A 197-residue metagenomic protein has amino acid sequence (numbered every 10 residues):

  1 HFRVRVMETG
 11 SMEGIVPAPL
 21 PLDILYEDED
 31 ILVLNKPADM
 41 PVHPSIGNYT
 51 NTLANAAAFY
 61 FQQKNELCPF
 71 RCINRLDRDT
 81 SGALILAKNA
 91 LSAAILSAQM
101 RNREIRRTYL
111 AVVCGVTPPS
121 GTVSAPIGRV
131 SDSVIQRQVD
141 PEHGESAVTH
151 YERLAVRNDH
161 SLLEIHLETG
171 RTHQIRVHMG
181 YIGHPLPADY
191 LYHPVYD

Functional and structural regions predicted by a protein language model:
H1-S133: RNA pseudouridine synthases
E27, V116, L154-V156, D189: Residue-level recognition of beta-strand microenvironments
H43-P44, A87, R137-Q138, L163 (+1 more regions): Thr-Gly-centered strand-to-loop micro-motif
Y49-A57, N158-D197: Pseudouridine synthase
Q62, P118-P119, D132, A155-H160 (+2 more regions): Short, conserved beta-turn/loop elements at beta-strand boundaries and strand-helix junctions
V134-H143: Short aromatic-glycine motifs in intrinsically disordered, low-complexity regions
S146-V148: Short proline/glycine- and basic residue-enriched helix-capping loop/turn segments at helix->loop/beta transitions
Y151: Long C-terminal interaction/binding lobes of large macromolecular proteins
